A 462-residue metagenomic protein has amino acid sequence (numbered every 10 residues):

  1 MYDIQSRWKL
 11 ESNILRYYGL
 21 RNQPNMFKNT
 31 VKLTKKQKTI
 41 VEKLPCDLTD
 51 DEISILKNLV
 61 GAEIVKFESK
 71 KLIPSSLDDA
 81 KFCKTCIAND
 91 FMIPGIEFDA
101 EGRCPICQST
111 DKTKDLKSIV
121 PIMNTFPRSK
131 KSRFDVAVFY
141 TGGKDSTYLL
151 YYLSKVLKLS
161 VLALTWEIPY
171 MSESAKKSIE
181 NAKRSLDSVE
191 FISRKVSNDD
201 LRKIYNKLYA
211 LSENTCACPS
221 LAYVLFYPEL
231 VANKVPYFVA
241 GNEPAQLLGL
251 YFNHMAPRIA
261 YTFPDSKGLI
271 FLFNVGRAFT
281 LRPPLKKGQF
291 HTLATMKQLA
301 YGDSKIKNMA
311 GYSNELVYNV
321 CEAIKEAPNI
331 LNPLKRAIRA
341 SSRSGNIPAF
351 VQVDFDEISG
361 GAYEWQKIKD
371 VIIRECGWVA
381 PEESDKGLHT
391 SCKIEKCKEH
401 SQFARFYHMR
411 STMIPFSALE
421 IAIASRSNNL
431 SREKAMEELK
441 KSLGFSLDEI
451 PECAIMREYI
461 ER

Functional and structural regions predicted by a protein language model:
M1-E42, L77-A80: Acidic, low-complexity/disordered tracts enriched in E/D and polar residues
S6-L10, L56, I96: Short, exposed beta-strand/loop patches in secreted or surface proteins that constitute
N13-L15, I64-V65, C104: Hydrophobic residues embedded in beta-strands of well-ordered beta-sheets
K36-L56: Short acidic, hydrophobic short linear motifs in intrinsically disordered regions
E52-S76: A short, conserved structural fragment
D78-E101, P105-V136, Y152, V156-R462: Nucleotide-activated chemistry modules centered on ATP-dependent adenylation/adenylyltransferase
V136-D145: Short, glycine-rich nucleotide/cofactor-binding loops
Y148-L149: Hydrophobic positions on the alpha1 helix immediately C-terminal to the Walker A/P-loop
